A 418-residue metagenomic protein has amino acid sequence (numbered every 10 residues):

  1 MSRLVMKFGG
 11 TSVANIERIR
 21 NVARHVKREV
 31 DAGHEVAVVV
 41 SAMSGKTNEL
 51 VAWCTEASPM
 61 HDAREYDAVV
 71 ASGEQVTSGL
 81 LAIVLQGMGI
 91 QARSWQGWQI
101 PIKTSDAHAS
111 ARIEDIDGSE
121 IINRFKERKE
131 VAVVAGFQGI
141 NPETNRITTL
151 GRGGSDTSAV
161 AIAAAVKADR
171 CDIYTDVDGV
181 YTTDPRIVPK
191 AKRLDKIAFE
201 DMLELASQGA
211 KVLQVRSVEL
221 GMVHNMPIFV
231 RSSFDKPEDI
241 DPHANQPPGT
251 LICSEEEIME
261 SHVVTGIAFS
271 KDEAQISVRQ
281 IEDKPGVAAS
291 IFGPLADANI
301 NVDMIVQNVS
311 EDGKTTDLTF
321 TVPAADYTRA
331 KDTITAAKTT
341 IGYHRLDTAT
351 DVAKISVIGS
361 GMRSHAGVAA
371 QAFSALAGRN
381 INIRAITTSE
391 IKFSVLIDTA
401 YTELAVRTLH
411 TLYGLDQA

Functional and structural regions predicted by a protein language model:
M1-V218, N308, I397-D398, Y413 (+1 more regions): Nucleotide/pyrophosphate-binding catalytic subdomain
H34, I90, M226, I300 (+1 more regions): Short phosphate-binding/catalytic loops that engage adenosine nucleotides
M43, V177-G179, H224-I228, S232-P237 (+3 more regions): Glycine-rich beta-alpha junction loops
A57, D241-A418: A conserved regulatory-domain signal marking ACT and ACT-like small-molecule sensing domains and adjacent regulatory
V134-A135, A168, S207-Q208, L213-D272: Phosphate/diphosphate-binding glycine-rich loops and adjacent basic-rich segments that engage nucleotide
R170-Y174, I228-V230, D303-M304, A385: Short hydrophobic alpha-helical runs that function as membrane-insertion/retention elements
